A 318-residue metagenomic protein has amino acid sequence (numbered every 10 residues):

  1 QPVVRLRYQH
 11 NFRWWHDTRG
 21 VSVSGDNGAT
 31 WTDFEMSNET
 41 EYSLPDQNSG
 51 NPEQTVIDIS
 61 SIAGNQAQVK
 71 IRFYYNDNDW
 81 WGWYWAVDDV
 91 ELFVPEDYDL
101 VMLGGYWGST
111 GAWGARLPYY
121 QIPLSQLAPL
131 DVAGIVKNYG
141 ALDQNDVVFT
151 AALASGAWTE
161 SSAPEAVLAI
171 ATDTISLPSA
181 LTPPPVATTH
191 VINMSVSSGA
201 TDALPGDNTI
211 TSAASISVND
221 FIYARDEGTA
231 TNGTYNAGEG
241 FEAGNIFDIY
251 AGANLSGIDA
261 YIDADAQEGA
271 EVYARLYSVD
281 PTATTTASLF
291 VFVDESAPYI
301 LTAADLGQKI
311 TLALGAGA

Functional and structural regions predicted by a protein language model:
Q1, P52-V56, A237-I249, K309-L312: Short beta-strands within extracellular/lumenal beta-sheet-rich domains
Q1-W113, A128-I135, L142-G156, L168 (+1 more regions): Beta-sandwich/jellyroll recognition modules and their flexible linkers
H10, V136, L153, S179-L181 (+2 more regions): Hydrophobic beta-strand positions in extracellular immunoglobulin-like domains
V69-R72, P184-S198, I258, Q308-A318: Short, well-structured beta-strand segments enriched in hydrophobic/aromatic residues within extracellular or lumenal
Y98-A133, D207-T282: Beta-sheet-rich sandwich/jelly-roll-like modules and their strand-loop junctions
G156-V186: Intrinsically disordered, low-complexity Pro/Gly/Ser/Thr-rich segments with frequent PxxP/GP/PP motifs and embedded
A166-S176, A270-A318: Aromatic- and Gly/Pro-enriched, solvent-exposed loop/edge beta-strand patches characteristic of beta-rich domains
T182-I216: Terminal connector regions
